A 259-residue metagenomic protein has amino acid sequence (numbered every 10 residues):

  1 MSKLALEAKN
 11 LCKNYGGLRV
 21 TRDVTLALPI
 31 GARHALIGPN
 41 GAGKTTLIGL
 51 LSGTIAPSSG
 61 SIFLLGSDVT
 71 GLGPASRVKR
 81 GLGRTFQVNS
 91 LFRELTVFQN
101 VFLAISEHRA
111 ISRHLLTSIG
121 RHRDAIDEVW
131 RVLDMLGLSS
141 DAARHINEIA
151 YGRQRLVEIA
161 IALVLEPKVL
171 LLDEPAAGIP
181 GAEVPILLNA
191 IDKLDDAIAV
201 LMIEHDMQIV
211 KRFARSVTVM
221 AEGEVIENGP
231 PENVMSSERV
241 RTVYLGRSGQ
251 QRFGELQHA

Functional and structural regions predicted by a protein language model:
S2-A259: Glycine-rich phosphate-binding loops of nucleotide-dependent enzymes
